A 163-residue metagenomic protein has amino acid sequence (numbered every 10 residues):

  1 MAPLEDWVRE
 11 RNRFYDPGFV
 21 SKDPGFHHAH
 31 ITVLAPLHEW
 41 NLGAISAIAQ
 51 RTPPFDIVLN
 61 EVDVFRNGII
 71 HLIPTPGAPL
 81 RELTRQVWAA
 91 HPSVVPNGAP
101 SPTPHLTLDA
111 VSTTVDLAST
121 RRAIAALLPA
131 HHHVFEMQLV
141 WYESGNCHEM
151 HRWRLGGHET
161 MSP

Functional and structural regions predicted by a protein language model:
M1-D56, V64, G77-F135, H148-P163: Basic, often amphipathic N-terminal segments
E61-I70, P104, Q138-C147: Short proline/glycine- and acidic-rich turn/helix-capping motifs at secondary-structure junctions
I70-G77: Short, surface-exposed loop/turn motifs that are enriched in glycine and acidic residues and include a nearby proline
